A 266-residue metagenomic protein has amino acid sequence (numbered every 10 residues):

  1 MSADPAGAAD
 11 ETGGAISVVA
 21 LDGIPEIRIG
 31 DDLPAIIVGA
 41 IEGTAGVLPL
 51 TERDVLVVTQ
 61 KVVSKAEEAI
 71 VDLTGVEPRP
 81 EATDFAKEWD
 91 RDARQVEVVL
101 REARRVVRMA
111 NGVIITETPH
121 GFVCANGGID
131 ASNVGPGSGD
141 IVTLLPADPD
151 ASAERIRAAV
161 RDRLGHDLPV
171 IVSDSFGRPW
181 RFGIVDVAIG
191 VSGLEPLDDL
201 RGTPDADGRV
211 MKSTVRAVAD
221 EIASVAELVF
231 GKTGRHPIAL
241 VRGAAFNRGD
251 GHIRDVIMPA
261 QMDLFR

Functional and structural regions predicted by a protein language model:
S2-V55: N-terminal glycine-/serine-/threonine-rich phosphate-binding loop
E11-I24, Q60, I70-E77, E81-L144 (+2 more regions): A structural signal for small-residue-enriched, beta-sheet-centric alpha/beta enzyme cores and oligomeric scaffold folds
D31-L48, A147-H166: Phosphate-interacting basic helix/loop segments used at nucleotide- and nucleic-acid interfaces
I36-I37, K65-A66, R178-P179: Conserved SET/PR domain catalytic loop and adjacent active-site segment of histone-lysine N-methyltransferases
A40, T44, L48-E81: N-terminal low-complexity or amphipathic/hydrophobic leaders
